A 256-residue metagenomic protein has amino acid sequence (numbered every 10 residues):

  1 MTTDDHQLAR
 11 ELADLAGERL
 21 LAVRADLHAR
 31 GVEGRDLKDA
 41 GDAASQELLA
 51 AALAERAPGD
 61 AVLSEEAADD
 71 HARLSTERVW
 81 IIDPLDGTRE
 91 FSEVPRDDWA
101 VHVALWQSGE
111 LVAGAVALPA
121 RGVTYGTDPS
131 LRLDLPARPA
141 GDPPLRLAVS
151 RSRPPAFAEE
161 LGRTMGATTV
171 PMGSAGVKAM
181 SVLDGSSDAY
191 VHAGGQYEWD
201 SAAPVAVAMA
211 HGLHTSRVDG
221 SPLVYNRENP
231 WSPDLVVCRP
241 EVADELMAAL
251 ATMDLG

Functional and structural regions predicted by a protein language model:
M1-L85, E160-R163, H214, A248-A251 (+1 more regions): N-terminal subdomain of lithium-sensitive/metallo-dependent phosphomonoesterases centered on the IMPase/IPPase/PAP
A16, L20, D42, L53 (+7 more regions): Residue-level signal for inorganic ion chemistry
A43, E66, P84-G87, P119 (+2 more regions): Generic detector of well-ordered alpha-helical packing
P58, T76-E77, G109-L111, D142-P143 (+1 more regions): Short coil/turn connectors at secondary-structure junctions
L74-S130: DPxDG-like acidic metal-binding loop motif
A140-G256: An extended, acidic
